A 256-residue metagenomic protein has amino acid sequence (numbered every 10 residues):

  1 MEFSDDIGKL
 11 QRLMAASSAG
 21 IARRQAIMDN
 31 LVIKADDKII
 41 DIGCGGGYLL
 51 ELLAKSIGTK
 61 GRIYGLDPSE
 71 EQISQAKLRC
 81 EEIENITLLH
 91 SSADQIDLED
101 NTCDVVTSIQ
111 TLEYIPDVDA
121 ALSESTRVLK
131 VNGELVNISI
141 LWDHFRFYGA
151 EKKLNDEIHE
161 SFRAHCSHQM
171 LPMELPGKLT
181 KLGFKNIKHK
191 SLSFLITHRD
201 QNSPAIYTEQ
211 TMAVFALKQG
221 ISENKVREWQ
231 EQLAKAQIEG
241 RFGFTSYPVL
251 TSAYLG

Functional and structural regions predicted by a protein language model:
M1-D37, Y48-L52, S56, E71-Q75 (+1 more regions): Conserved class I S-adenosyl-L-methionine
E2-L10, K188-F242: C-terminal helical/coil "lid" or tail adjacent to the Rossmann-like core of SAM-dependent
I40-I42, G46-Q95: Class I SAM-dependent methyltransferase SAM/SAH-binding core
D94-V105: A short acidic, Gly/Pro-enriched loop at the edge of an enzyme's catalytic core that lines a small-molecule cofactor
D104-D117: A short SAM/SAH-binding and catalytic strip from SAM-dependent methyltransferases
D119-E134: A short glycine-rich, Lys/Arg-flanked "PGG" loop and its adjoining helix->strand segment in the class I
V136-D200, F215: Conserved catalytic/acceptor-binding region of the Class I
L182, P248-G256: Core SAM-dependent methyltransferase catalytic element
